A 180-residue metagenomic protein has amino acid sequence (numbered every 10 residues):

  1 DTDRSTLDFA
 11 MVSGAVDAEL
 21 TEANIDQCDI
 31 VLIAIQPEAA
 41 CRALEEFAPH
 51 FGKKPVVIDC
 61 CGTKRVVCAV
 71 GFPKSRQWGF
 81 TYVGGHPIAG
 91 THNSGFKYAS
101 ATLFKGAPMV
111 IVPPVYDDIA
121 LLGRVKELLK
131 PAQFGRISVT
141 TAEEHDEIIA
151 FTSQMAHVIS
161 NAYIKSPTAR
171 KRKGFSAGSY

Functional and structural regions predicted by a protein language model:
D1-A15, E22: NAD(P)-binding Rossmann-fold cofactor-contacting core
S5-T6, A39, K64-V67: Conserved short alpha-helix immediately C-terminal to the canonical SAM/SAH-binding motif I of Rossmann-like
S13, E19, E46-A48, A99: Catalytic cores of RNA-modifying enzymes
V16, C28, K54, G106-A107 (+1 more regions): Short, well-ordered alpha-helix to beta-strand connector turns
D17-E22, S138-T140: Short acidic-hydrophobic, aromatic-tinged amphipathic segments that line or gate anion-handling sites
E22-I58: Rossmann-like NAD(P)-binding element
E46-K97: Rossmann-like NAD(P)(H) cofactor-binding subdomain of soluble oxidoreductases
A101-Y180: Internal alpha-helical scaffold of NAD(P)-dependent oxidoreductase catalytic cores
